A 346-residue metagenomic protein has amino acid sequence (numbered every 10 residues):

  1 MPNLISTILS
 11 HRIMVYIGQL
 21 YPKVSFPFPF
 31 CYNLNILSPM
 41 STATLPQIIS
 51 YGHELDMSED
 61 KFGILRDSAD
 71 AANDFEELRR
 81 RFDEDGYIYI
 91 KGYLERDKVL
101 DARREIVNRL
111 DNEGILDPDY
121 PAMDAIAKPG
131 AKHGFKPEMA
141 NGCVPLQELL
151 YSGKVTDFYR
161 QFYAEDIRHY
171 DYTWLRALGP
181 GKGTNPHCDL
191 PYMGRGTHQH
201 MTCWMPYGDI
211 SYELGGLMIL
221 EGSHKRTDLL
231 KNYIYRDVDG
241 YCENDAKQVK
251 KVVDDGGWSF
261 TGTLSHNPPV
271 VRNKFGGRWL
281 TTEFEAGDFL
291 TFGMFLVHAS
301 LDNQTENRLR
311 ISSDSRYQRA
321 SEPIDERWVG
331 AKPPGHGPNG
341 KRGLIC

Functional and structural regions predicted by a protein language model:
M1-L9: Extreme N-terminal basic, low-complexity initiation segments that serve as generic localization/processing leaders
L20: Cationic, low-complexity basic patches in intrinsically disordered or flexible, solvent-exposed regions
S41-D85, K91-P186, Y192-R195, P334-C346: Non-heme Fe(II)-dependent double-stranded beta-helix
S41-S68, D101, L116-P118, N232-V238 (+4 more regions): Non-heme Fe(II)/2-oxoglutarate
D157, K182-T281, E322-V329: Catalytic core of non-heme Fe(II) oxygenases with the double-stranded beta-helix
